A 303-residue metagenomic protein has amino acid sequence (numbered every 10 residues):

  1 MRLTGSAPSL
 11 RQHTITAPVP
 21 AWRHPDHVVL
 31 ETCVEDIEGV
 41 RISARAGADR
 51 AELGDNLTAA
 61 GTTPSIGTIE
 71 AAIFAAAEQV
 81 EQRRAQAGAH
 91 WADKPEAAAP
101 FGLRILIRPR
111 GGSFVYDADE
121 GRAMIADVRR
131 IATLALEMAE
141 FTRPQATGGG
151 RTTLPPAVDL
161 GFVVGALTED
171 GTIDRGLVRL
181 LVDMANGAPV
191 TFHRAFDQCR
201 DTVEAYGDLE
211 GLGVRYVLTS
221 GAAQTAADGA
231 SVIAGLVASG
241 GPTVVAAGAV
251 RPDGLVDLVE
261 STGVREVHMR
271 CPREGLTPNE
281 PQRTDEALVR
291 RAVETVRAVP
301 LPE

Functional and structural regions predicted by a protein language model:
R2, L10, R108-G112, G150-T153 (+2 more regions): C-terminal alpha-helical cap/extension of soluble enzyme domains
R2-C33, G88, A92-E96: N-terminal amphipathic alpha-helix/helix-capping segment at the start of soluble metabolic enzymes
V28-T32, A51-L53, F101-I107, F162-V164 (+4 more regions): Hydrophobic faces of well-ordered beta-strands that scaffold small-molecule active sites in alpha/beta enzyme cores
E35-R45, S113-T133, R200-L212, L236-G240 (+2 more regions): Catalytic cores of alpha/beta
I37-E38, L57-Q79, D119, T168-M184 (+4 more regions): Active-site-adjacent beta->alpha loops and helix N-cap segments on the catalytic face of soluble alpha/beta enzymes
A48, A135-L136, P156-D159, G187 (+3 more regions): A structural motif
T63-G111, R175-F192, S231-P252, E286-L301: Alpha-helix-loop-beta-strand connector modules within alpha/beta enzyme cores
S65-R83, W91-R175: Glycine/small-residue-rich loop that forms an oxyanion/phosphate-binding "nest" at active or ligand-binding sites
